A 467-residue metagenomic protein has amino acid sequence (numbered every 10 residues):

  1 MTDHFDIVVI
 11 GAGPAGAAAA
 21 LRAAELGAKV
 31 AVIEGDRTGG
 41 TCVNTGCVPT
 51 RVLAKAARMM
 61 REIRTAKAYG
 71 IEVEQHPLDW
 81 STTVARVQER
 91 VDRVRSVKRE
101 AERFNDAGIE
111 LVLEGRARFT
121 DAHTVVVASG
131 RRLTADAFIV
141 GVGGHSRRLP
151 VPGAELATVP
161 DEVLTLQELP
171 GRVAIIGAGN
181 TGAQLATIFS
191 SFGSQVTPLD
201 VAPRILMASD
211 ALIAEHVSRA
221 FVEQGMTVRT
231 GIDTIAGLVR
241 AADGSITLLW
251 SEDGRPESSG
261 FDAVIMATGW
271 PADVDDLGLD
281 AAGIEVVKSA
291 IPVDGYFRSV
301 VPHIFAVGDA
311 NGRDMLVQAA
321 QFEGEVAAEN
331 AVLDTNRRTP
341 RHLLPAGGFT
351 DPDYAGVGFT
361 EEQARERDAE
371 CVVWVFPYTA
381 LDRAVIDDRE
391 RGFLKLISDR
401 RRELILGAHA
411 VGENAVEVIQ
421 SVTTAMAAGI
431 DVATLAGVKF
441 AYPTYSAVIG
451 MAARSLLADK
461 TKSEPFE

Functional and structural regions predicted by a protein language model:
T2-F5, L21-A28, I33-L169, T197 (+7 more regions): Glycine-rich flavin
T2-G13, L169-G179: Beta1/beta-strand and adjacent pyrophosphate-binding region of the FAD-binding site in flavoprotein oxidoreductases
V8-I10, A117, R132-G143, I175-I176 (+3 more regions): Short hydrophobic core segments
I10-A15, L21-D36, T41, V48 (+3 more regions): Flexible, glycine-rich terminal cap/loop adjacent to redox cofactors in electron-transfer oxidoreductases
C47, V142-L199, V228, D280-A282 (+2 more regions): Glycine-rich dinucleotide-binding loop and its adjacent helix/turn
E114, D294-G295, D399-R400: Short, acidic, Ser/Thr-enriched surface-loop or helix-capping motifs
A128-R131, T234-I235, L249-S258, W270: A structured beta-alpha segment of the ubiquitous adenosine-cofactor-binding alpha/beta core
A154-P170, S258-L333, S421: FAD-site-proximal beta/loop scaffold in flavoenzymes
